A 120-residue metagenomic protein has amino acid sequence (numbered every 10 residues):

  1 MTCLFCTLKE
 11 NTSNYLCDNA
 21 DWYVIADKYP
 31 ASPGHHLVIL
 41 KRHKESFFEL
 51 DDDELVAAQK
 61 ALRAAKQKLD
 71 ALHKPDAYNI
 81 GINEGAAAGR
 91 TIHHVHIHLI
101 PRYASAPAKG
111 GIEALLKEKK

Functional and structural regions predicted by a protein language model:
M1-K120: HIT superfamily nucleotide-processing domains
